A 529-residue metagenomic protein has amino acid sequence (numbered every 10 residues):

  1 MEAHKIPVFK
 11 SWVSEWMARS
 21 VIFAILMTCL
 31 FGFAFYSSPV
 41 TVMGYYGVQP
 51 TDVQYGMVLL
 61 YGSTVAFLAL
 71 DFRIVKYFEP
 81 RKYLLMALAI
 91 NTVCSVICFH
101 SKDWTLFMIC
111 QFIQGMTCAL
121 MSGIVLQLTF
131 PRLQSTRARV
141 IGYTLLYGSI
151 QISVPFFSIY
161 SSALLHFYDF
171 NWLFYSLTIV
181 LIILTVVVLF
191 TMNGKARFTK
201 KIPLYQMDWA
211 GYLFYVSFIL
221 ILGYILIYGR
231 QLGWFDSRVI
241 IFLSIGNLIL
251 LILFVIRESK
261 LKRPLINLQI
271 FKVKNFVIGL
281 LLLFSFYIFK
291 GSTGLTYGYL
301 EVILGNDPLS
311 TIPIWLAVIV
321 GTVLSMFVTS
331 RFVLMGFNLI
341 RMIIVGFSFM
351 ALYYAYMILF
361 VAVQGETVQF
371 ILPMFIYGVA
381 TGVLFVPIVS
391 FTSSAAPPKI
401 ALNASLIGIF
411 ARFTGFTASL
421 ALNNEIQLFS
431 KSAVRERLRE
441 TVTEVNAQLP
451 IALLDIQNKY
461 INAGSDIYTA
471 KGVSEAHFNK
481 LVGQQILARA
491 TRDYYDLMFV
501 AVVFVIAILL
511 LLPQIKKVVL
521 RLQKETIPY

Functional and structural regions predicted by a protein language model:
S14-F31, F35-V40, M57, L265-S432: 12-transmembrane solute porter fold
S38-F67: Extracellular/periplasmic helix-loop-helix junction of adjacent transmembrane segments in MFS-like secondary
V42-G47, I74-V75, Y160-D169, L226 (+4 more regions): Interfacial helix-cap and linker-helix signal at transmembrane-aqueous boundaries of multi-pass secondary transporters
M57-R73, S122-Q127, L316-T329: Central cavity-lining transmembrane alpha-helices of secondary-active solute carriers, predominantly the Major
L60-F67, T117, S149-S153, G321-T322 (+2 more regions): MFS transmembrane alpha-helix packing/gate-lining sites
L70-A210: Helix-loop-helix hairpins in multi-pass membrane proteins, especially solute transporters
F167-L281: Hydrophobic transmembrane-helix bundles of small-molecule transporters
F416-Q514, L520-Y529: Hydrophobic transmembrane architecture of multi-pass small-molecule transporters
